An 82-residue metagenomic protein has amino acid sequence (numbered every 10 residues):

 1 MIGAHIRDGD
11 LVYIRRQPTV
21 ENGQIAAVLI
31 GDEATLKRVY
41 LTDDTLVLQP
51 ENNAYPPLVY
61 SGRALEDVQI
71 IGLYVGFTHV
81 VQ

Functional and structural regions predicted by a protein language model:
M1-Q82: Acidic/glycine-rich C-terminal interaction modules and beta/coil loop segments that lie outside canonical DNA-binding
